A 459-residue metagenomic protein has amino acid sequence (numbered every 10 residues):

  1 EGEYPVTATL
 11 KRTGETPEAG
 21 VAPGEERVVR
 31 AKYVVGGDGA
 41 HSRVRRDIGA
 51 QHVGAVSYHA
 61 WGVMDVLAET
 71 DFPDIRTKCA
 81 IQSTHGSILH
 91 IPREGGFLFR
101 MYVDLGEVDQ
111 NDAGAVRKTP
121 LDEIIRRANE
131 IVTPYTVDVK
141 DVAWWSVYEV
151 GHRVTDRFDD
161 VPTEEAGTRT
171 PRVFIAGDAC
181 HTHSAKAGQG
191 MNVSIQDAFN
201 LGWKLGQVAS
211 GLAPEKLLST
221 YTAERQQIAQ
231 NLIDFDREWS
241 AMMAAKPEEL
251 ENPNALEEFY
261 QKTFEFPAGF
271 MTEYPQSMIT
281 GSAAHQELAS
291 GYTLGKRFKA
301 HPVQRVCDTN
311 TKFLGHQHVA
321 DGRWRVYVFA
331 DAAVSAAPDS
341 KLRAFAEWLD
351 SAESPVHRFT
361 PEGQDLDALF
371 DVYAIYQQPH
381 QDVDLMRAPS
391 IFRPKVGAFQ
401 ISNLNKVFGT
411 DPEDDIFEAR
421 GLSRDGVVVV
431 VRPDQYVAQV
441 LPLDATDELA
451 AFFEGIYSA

Functional and structural regions predicted by a protein language model:
E1-E3, E130, E164-A166, Q207-A459: Helical substrate-recognition/capping region of FAD-dependent monooxygenase/halogenase enzymes
E1-T280: Core Rossmann-like FAD-binding/catalytic domain of the broad FAD-dependent monooxygenase superfamily
